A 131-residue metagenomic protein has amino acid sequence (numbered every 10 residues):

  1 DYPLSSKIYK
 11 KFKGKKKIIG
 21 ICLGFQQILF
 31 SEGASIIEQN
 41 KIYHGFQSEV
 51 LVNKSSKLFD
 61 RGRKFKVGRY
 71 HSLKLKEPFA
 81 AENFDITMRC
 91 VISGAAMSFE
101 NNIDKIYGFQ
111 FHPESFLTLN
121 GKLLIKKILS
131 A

Functional and structural regions predicted by a protein language model:
D1, Y43, G121: Conserved donor sugar-nucleotide recognition element shared by glycan-biosynthetic enzymes
D1-G20, E32, L117, K126: Flexible gly/pro-rich beta->alpha loop and the following alpha-helix that scaffold active-site loops
K17-I19, S35, K66, K105: Proline-centered loop/turn at the N-terminus of a beta-strand
F25: Catalytic nucleophile loop
F30-V67, G94: A conserved active-site-flanking secondary-structure segment within enzyme catalytic domains
S56-I103: Catalytic beta-strand/loop cores that center a nucleophilic Ser/Cys/Thr and support acyl-enzyme chemistry
D85-A131: C-terminal and late-domain segments of enzyme folds
